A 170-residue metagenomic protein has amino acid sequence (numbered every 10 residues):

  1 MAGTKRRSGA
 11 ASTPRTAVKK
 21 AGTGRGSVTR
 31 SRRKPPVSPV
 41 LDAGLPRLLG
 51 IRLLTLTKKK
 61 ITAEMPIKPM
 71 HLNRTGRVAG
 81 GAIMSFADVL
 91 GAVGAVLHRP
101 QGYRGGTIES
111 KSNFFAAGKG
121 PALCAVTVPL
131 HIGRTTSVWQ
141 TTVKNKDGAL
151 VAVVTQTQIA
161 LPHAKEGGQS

Functional and structural regions predicted by a protein language model:
A2-S170: Terminal targeting signals and extreme-terminal segments of soluble enzymes
